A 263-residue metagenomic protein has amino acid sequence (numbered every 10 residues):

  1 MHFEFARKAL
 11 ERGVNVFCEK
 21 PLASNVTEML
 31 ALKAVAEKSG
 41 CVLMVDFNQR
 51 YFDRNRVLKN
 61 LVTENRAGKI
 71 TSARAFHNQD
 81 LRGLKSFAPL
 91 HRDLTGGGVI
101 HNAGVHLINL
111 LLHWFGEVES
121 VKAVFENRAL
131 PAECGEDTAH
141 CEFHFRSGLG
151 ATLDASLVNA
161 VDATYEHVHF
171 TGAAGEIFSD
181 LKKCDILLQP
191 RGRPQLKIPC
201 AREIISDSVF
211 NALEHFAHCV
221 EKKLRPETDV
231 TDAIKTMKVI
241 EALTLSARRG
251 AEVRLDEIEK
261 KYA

Functional and structural regions predicted by a protein language model:
M1-V35: Beta-loop-alpha module in the N-terminal Rossmann-like domain of NAD(P)-dependent dehydrogenases, especially those
R12-V14, S39-V42, G148-G150: A short helix->loop->beta-strand "cap" motif at the edges of active sites that frequently abuts
C18, L43-V45, L153, S179: Hydrophobic residues in well-ordered beta-strands that form the structural core
L30, H218-A263: C-terminal helix-rich "cap/oligomerization" subdomain common to oxidoreductases
A31-Q49, G68-A73: Rossmann-fold dehydrogenase core element
Q49-E133, G250: Predominantly a Rossmann-like dinucleotide-binding segment in NAD(P)-dependent oxidoreductases
I108-D185, F210-K223, I258-A263: Contiguous beta-strand/loop segments that form the cofactor/metal-binding neighborhood of enzyme cores
A201-L213, T228: Active-site loop of classical SDR/Rossmann-like NAD(P)-dependent oxidoreductases, centered on the catalytic Tyr-X3-Lys
